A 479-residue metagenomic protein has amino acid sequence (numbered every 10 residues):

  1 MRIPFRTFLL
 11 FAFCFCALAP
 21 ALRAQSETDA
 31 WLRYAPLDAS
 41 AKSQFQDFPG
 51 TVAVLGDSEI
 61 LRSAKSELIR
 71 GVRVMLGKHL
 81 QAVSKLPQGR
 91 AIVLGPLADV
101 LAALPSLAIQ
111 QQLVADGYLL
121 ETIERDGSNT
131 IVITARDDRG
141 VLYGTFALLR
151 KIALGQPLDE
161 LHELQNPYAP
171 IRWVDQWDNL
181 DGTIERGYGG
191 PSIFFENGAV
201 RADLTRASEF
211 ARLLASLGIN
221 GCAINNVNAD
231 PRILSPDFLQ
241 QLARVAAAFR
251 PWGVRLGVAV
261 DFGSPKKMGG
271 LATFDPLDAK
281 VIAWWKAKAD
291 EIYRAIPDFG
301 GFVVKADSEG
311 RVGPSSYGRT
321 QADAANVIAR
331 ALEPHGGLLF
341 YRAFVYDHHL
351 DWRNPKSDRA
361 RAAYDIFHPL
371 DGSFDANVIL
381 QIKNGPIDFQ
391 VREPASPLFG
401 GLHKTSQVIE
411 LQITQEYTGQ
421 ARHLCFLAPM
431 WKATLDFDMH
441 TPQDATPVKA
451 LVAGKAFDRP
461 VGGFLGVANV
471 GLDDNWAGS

Functional and structural regions predicted by a protein language model:
M1-R6: Positively charged n-region of N-terminal signal peptides that target proteins for export
F8-A19: Bacterial N-terminal signal peptides
L22-D126: Acidic, contiguous N-terminal accessory segments
F45-Q46, L86, E124-G127, N166-Y168 (+3 more regions): Extracellular/periplasmic catalytic domains that process cell-envelope and extracellular macromolecules
D57-E67, G71, L107-V303, E333 (+2 more regions): Feature activates predominantly on carbohydrate-active enzymes
E160, R294, V312, R319-S479: Substrate-binding groove of N-acetylhexosamine-processing glycoside hydrolases
Q176-D178, N226, V258-F262, A306 (+3 more regions): A cross-domain feature marking catalytic cores of carbohydrate-active enzymes and several ubiquitous metabolic/repair
D230-P231, K266-D275, K305-S316, Y346-P355: Active-site-proximal beta-alpha loop/turn segments in soluble metabolic enzymes
